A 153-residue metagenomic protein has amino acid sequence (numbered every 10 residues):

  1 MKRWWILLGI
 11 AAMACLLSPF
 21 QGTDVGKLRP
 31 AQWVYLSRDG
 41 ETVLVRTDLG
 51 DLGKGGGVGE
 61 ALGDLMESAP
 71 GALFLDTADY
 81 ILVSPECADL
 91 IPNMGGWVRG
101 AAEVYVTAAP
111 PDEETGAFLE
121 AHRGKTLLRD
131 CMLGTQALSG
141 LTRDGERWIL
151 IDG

Functional and structural regions predicted by a protein language model:
M1-G153: Membrane-proximal alpha-helical signals and transmembrane carboxylates
